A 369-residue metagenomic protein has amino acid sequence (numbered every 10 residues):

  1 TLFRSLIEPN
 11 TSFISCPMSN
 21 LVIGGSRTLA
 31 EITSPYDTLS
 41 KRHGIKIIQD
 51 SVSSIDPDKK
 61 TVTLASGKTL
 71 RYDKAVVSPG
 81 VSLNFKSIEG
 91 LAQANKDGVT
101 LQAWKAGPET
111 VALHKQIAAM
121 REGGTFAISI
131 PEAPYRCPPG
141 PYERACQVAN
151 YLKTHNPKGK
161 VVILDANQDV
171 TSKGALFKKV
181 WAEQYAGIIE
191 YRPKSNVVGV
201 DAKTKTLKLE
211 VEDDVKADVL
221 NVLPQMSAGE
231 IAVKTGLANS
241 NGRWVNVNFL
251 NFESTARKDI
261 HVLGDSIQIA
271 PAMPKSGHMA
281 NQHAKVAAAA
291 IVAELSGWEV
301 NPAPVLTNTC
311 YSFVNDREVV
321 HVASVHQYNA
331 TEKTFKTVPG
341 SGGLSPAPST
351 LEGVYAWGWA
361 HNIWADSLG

Functional and structural regions predicted by a protein language model:
T1-K46, E132-K173: Beta1-alpha1 glycine-rich phosphate/pyrophosphate-binding loop at the start of Rossmann-like nucleotide-binding domains
S5, T125-A127, K160-V162, E190 (+1 more regions): A structural signal for isolated positions on well-ordered beta-strands in alpha/beta enzyme cores
R42-I55, K59-T63, L70, N150-R243 (+1 more regions): A Rossmann-like FAD-binding core segment of flavoenzymes
I47-E143, N150-T154, N221: FAD-binding core/adjacent interface of flavoenzyme oxidoreductases
G90-E122, D214-N281: FAD-site-proximal beta/loop scaffold in flavoenzymes
A133-Y151, M273, G277-K285, N315-V322: Short, electropositive alpha-helical surface patch
L263-V314: A conserved FAD-binding loop/helix module that cradles the flavin
H321-G369: C-terminal auxiliary extensions adjacent to catalytic cores
